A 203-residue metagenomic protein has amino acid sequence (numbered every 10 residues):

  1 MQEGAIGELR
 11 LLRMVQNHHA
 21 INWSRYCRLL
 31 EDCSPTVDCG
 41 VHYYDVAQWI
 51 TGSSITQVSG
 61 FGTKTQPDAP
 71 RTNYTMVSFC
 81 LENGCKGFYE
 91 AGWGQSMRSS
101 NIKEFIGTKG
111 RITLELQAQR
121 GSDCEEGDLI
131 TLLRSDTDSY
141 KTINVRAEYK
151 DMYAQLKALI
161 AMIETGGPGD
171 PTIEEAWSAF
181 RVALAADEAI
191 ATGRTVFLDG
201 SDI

Functional and structural regions predicted by a protein language model:
M1-A69, M76, G193: Predominantly a Rossmann-like dinucleotide-binding segment in NAD(P)-dependent oxidoreductases
E8, N73, M152-Q155, T172-S178: An acidic site on a long C-lobe helix of protein kinase domains
Y43-Y44, E126-G127, Y153-K157, A183: A general structural signal for well-ordered alpha-helical segments in protein cores
I50-T51, L81, I163: A broad structural signal for alpha-helix termini and local helix breaks/kinks
P67-P70, E82-A154, T172, G200: NAD(P)-dinucleotide binding in Rossmann-like oxidoreductases
T75-V77, K103, D187: Residue-level detector of beta-strand structural context in well-folded domains
A158-I203: C-terminal helix-rich "cap/oligomerization" subdomain common to oxidoreductases
